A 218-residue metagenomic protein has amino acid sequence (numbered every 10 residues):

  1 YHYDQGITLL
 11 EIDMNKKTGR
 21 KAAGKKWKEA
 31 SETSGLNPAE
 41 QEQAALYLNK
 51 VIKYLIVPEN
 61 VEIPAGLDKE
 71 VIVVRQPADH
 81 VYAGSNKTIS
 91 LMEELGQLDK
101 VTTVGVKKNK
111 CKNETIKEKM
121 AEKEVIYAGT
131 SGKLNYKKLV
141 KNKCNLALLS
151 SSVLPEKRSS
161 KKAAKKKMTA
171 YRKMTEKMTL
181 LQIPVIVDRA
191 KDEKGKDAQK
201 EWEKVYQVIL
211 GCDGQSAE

Functional and structural regions predicted by a protein language model:
D4-R20, G24-W27, E40, A44-M168: A short, structured surface patch at a secondary-structure boundary
R75-A78, N86-E93, Y136, Y171-M178 (+2 more regions): Extracytoplasmic/secreted envelope proteins and their assembly/folding machinery, especially bacterial periplasmic
S85, G96, K143, S151 (+3 more regions): Sec/Tat-exported extracytoplasmic proteins
E124-S131, Y206-S216: A polyampholytic, Gly/Pro-enriched intrinsically disordered region
E156-G211: Charged, glycine-enriched surface loops/patches that mediate electrostatic binding to polyanionic ligands
